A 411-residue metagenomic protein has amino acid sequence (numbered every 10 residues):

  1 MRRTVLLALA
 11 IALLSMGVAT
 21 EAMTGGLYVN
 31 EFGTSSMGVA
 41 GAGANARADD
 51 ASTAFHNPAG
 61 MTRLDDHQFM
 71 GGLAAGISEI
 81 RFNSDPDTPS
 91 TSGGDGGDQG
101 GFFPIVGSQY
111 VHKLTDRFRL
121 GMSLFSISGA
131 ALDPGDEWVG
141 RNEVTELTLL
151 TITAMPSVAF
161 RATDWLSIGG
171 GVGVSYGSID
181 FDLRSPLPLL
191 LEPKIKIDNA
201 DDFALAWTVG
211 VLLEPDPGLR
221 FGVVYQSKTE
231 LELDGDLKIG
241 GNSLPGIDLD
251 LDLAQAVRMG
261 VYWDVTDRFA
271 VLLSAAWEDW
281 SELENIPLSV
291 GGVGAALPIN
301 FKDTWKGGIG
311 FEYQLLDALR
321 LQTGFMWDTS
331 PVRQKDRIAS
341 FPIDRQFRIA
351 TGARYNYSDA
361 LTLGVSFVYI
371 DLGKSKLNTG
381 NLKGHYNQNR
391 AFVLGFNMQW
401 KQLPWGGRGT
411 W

Functional and structural regions predicted by a protein language model:
M1-A8: Bacterial N-terminal signal peptides that target proteins for export
I11-A12, A22: Cleavable N-terminal signal peptides
A12-L13, D49: Short N-terminal alpha-helical targeting/association segments
G17-A19: N-terminal signal peptide c-region/cleavage motif recognized by signal peptidases
M23-A40, A44, D87-D95, F102-W411: Outer-membrane beta-barrel porins/channels
L27-G43, T62-R81: Transmembrane beta-strand segments of Gram-negative outer membrane beta-barrel proteins
A44-D49, A54-H67, Y110-D116: Outer-membrane beta-barrel pore proteins
